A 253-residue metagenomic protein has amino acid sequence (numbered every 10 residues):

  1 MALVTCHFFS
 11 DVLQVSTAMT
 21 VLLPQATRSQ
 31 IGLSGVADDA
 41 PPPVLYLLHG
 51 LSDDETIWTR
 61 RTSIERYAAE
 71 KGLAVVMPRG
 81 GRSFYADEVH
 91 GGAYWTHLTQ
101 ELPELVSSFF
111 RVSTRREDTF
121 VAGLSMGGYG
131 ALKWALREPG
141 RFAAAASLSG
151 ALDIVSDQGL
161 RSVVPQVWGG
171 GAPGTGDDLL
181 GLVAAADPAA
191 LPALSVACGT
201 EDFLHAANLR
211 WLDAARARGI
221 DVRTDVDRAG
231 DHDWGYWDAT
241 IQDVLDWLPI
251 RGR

Functional and structural regions predicted by a protein language model:
M1-R253: Non-catalytic cap/lid and distal C-terminal segments of serine-dependent acyl enzymes
